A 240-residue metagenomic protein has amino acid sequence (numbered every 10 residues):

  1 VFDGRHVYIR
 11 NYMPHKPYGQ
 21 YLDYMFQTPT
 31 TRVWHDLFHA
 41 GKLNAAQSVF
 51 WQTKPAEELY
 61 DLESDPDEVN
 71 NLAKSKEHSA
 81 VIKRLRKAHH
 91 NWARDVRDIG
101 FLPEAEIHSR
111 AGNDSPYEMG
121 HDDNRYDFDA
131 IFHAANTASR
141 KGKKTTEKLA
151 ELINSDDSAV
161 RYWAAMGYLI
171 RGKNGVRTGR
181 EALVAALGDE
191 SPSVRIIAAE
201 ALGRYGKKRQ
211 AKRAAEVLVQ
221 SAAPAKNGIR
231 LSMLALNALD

Functional and structural regions predicted by a protein language model:
V1-K74, S109-G112: C-terminal, low-complexity/hydrophilic appendages and adjacent surface loops of extracellular/periplasmic anionic
G41-A56, S64, L72-V217, A223-M233 (+1 more regions): Long, internal low-complexity/basic segments
